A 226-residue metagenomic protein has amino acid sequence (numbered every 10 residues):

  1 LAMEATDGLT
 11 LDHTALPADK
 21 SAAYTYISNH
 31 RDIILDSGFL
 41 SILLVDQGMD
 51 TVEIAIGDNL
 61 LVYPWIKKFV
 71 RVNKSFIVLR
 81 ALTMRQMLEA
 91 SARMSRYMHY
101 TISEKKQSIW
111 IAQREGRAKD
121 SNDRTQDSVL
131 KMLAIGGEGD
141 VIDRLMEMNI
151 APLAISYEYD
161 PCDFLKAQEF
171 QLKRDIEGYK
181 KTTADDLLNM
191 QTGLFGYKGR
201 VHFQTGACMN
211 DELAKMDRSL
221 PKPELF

Functional and structural regions predicted by a protein language model:
L1-Y24, H30-S41, V45, K67 (+1 more regions): Membrane-anchoring hydrophobic helices of lipid-metabolizing enzymes
A2-A5, D32-D36, T83-M94, N122-T125: Phosphate/oxyanion-binding active-site loops and adjacent basic polyanion-contact surfaces
A15, S28-D32, D58-L61, L79-L82 (+3 more regions): Short, flexible loop/turn elements at secondary-structure junctions
T25-I27, I77, S108-A112: Structural motif
L44-I54: A short alpha->loop->secondary-structure connector
V52-I56, M148-A151: A short, conserved acidic/glycine-rich loop-to-beta-strand motif that forms the donor nucleotide-sugar/metal
E53-M84, L88: Conserved nucleotide-cofactor-binding alpha/beta core module
M87-F226: Non-catalytic C-terminal accessory region of glycerolipid acyltransferases and related lyso-lipid remodeling enzymes
